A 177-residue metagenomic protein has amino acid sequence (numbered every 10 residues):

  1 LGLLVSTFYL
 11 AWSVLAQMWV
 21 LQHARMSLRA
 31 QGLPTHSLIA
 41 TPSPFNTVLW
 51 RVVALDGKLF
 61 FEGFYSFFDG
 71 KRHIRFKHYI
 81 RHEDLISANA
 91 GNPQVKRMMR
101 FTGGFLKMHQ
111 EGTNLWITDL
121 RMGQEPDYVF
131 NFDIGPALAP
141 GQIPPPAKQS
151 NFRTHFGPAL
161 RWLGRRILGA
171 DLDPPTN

Functional and structural regions predicted by a protein language model:
L1-Q17: Internal/C-terminal transmembrane anchor helices
A16-H36: Alpha-helical transmembrane signal-anchor/signal-peptide segments
H36-S37, T47-N177: Extracytosolic and intramembrane catalytic regions of membrane-associated proteins in envelope/secretory systems
P44: N-terminal nucleophile
